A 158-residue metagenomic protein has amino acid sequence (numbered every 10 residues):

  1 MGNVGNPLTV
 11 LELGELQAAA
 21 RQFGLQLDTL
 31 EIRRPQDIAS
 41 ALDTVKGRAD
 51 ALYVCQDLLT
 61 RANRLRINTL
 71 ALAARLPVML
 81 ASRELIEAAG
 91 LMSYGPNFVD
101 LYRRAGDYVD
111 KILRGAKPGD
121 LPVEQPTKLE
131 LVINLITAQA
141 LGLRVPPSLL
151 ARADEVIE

Functional and structural regions predicted by a protein language model:
M1-E158: Short hydrophobic alpha-helices and adjacent helix-cap/hinge residues
